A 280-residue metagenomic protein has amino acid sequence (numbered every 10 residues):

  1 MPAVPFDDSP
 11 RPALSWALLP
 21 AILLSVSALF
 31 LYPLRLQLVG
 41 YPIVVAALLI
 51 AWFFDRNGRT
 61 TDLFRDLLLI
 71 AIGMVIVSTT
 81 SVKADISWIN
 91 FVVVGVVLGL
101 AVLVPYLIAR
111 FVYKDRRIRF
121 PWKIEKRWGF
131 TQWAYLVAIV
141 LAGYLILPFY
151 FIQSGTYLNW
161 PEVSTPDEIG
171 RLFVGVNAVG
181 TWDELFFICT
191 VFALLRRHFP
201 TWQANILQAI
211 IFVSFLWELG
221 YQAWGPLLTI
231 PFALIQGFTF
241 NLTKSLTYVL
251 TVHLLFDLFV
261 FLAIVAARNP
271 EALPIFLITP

Functional and structural regions predicted by a protein language model:
M1-R11: Short, Lys/Arg-rich, polar N-terminal cytosolic tail immediately upstream of the first transmembrane signal-anchor
P10-A28, V44, D66-I76, L136-Y144 (+1 more regions): Alpha-helical transmembrane segments
A28-V112: Alpha-helical transmembrane segments in multi-pass membrane proteins
T60-F64, T165-I169, F199-I206, Q222 (+1 more regions): Membrane-helix interface segments
D85-L98, V104-V179, P270-F276, P280: Juxtamembrane helix-loop-helix connectors linking adjacent transmembrane helices in multi-pass membrane enzymes
I124-W128, T181-L207, N241-S245: Membrane-interface helix/loop boundary segments of multi-pass membrane proteins
T131-V137, I169-F173, W202-I210, P226-L227 (+1 more regions): Hydrophobic alpha-helical transmembrane segments
N205-A209, V213-W217, Y221-T279: Functionally important transmembrane alpha-helices
